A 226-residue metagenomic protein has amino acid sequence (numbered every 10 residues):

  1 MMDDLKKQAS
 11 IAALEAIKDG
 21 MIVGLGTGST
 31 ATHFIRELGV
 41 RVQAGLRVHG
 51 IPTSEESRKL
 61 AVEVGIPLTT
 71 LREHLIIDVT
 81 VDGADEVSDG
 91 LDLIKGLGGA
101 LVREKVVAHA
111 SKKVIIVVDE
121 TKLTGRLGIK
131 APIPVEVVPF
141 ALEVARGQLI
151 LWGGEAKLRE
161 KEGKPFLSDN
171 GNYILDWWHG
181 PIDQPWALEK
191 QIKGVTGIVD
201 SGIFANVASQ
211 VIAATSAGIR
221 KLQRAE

Functional and structural regions predicted by a protein language model:
M1-V79, D92: N-terminal glycine-/serine-/threonine-rich phosphate-binding loop
D4-K7, E55-E226: Conserved phosphate- and dinucleotide-binding cores of soluble alpha/beta proteins, encompassing both enzyme active
